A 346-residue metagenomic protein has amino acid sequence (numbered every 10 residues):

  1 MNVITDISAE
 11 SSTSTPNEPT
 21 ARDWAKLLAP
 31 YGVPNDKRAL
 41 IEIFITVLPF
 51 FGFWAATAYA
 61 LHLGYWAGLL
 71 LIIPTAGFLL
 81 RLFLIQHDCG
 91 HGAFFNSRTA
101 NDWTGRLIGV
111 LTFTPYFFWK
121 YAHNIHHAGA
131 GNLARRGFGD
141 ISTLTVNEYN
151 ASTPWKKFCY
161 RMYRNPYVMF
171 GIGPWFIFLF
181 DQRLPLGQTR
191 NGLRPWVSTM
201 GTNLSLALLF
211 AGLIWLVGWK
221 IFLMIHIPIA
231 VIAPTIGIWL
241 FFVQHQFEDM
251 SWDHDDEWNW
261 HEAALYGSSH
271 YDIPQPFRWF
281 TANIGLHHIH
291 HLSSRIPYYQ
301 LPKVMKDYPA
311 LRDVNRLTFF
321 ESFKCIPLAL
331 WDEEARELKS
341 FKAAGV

Functional and structural regions predicted by a protein language model:
N2-P16, L27-A29, W252, L292 (+2 more regions): Polar-ligand-bearing catalytic/cofactor-coordination segments of membrane-embedded or membrane-tethered inner-membrane
N2-W24, N165-F180: Short, charged cytosolic
D23-W24, A58-I73, N132, F222-I225 (+2 more regions): Short, motif-level signal for alpha-helix interfacial/capping segments enriched in acidic residues and aromatics/proline
A25-N35, L186-G187, V304: Cytosolic juxtamembrane amphipathic/interface segments immediately preceding and feeding into a transmembrane helix
V33-L82, G105, V110-T114, Y160-P174 (+1 more regions): Alpha-helical bilayer-embedded segments of polytopic membrane proteins, i.e., transmembrane/intramembrane helices
L80-G201, D249-E337: Membrane-embedded catalytic scaffold of the fatty acid hydroxylase/desaturase
G237-D253: Transmembrane alpha-helix/helix-exit interface in multi-pass inner-membrane proteins
F320, S340, A344-V346: C-terminal functional modules
